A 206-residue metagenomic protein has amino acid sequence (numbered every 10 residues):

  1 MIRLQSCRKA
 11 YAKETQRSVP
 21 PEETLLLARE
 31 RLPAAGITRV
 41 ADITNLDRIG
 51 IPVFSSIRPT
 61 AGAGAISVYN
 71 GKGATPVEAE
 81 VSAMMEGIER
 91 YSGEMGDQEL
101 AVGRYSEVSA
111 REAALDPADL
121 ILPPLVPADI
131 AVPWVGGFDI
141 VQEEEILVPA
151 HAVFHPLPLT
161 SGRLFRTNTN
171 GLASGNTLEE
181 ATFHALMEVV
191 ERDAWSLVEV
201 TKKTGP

Functional and structural regions predicted by a protein language model:
M1-P206: Helix-coil modules at protein/domain termini and other flexible surface or pore-lining loops, especially C-terminal
